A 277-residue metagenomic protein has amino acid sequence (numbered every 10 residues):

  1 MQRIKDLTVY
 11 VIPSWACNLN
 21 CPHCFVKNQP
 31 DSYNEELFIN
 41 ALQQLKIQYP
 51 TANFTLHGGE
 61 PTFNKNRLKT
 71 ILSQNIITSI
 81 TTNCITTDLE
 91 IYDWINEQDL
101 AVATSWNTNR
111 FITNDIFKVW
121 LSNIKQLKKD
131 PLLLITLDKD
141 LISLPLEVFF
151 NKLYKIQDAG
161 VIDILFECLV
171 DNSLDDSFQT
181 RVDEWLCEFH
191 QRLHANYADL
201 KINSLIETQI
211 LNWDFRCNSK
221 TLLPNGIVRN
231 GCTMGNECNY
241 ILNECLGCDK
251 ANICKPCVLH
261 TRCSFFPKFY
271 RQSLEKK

Functional and structural regions predicted by a protein language model:
Q2-N40: Canonical Radical SAM [4Fe-4S] cluster-binding loop centered on the CxxxCxxC motif and its immediate flanking residues
P13, G58-G59: Short acidic donor-binding/metal-coordinating loop in glycosyltransferase active sites
N18, P61, I85-T86, N107-N109 (+6 more regions): Short, solvent-exposed loop/turn segments at secondary-structure junctions
N20, G58, L223-N225: Residue-level recognition of short loop/turn positions
D31-E35, T113-F117, L146, Q179-V182: Flexible, glycine- and charge-enriched loops at secondary-structure boundaries
I39-H57, N64-E167: Radical SAM/AdoMet-radical enzyme domain recognition
D163, L169-G235: A C-terminal junction/extension of Radical SAM enzymes
I227-K277: Flexible mid-to-C-terminal extensions adjoining Fe-S/redox cofactors in radical SAM and related proteins
